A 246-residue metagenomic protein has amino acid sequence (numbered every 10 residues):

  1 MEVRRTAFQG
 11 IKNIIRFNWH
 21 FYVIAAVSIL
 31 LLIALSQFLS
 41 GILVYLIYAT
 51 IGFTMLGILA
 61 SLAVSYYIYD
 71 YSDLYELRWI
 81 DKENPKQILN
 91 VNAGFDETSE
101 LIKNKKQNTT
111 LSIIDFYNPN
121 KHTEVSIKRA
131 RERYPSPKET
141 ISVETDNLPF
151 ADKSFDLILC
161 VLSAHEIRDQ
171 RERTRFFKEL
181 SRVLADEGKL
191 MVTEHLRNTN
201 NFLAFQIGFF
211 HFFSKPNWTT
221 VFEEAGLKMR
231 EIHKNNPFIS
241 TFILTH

Functional and structural regions predicted by a protein language model:
V3, F8-V27, I33-E83: Class I SAM-dependent methyltransferase Rossmann-like catalytic core, especially the SAM/SAH-binding loop
W79, T98-K105, R175, E179: A short acidic, amphipathic alpha-helical/loop segment
Q87-N90, G94-N147: Class I SAM-dependent methyltransferase SAM/SAH-binding core
Q107, R168, A185: Short conserved AdoMet
T145-I158: A short acidic, Gly/Pro-enriched loop at the edge of an enzyme's catalytic core that lines a small-molecule cofactor
D156-R171: A short SAM/SAH-binding and catalytic strip from SAM-dependent methyltransferases
R173-K189: A short glycine-rich, Lys/Arg-flanked "PGG" loop and its adjoining helix->strand segment in the class I
K189-I243: C-terminal alpha-helical "lid/dimerization" subdomain adjacent to the S-adenosyl-L-methionine
